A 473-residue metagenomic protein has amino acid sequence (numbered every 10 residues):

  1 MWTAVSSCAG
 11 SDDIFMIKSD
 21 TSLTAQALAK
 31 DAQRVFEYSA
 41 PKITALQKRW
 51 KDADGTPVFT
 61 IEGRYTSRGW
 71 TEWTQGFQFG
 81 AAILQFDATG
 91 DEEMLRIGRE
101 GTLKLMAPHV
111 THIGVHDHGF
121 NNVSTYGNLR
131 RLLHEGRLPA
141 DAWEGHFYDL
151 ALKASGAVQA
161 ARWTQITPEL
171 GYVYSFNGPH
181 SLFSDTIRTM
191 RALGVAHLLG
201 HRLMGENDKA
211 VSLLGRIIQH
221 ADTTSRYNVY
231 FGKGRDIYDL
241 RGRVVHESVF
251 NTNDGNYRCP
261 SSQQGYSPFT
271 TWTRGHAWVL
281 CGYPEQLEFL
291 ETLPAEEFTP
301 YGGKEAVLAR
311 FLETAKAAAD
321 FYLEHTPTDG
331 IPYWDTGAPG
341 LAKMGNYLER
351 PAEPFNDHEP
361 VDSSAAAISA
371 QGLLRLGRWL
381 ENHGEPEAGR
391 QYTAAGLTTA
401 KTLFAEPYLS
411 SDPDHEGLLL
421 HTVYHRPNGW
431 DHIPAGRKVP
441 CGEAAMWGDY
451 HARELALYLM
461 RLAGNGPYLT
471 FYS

Functional and structural regions predicted by a protein language model:
M1-A4, T102: Bacterial N-terminal signal peptides
A4-V5, L457: Intrinsically disordered, low-complexity segments enriched in glycine/proline and serine/threonine
S11-S473: Glycan-recognition and catalytic cores of secretory/periplasmic carbohydrate-active enzymes
